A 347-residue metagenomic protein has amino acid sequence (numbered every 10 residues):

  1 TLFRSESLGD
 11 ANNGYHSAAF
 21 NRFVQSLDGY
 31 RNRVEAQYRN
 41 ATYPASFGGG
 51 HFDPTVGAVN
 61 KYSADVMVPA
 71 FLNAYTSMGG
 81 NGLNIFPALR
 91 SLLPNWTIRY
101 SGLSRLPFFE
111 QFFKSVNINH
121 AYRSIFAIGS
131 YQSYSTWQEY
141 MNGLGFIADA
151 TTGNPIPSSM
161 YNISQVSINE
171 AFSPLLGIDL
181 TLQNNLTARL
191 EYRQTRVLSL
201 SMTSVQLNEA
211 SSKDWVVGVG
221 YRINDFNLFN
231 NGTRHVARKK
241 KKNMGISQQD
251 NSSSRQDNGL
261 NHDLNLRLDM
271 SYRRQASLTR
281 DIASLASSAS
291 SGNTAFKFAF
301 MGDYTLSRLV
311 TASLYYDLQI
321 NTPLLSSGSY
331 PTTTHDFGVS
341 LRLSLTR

Functional and structural regions predicted by a protein language model:
T1-R347: Exposed, low-structure sequence patches enriched in small/polar residues
